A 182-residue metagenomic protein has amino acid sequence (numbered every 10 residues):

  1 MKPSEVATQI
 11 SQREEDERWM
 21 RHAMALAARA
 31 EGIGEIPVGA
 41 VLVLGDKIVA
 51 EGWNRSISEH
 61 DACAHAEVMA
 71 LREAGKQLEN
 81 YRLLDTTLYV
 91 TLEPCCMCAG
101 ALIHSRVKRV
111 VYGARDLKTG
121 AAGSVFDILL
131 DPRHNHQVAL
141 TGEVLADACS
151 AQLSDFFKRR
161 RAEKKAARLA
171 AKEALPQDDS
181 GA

Functional and structural regions predicted by a protein language model:
M1-A30, A101-A182: Zinc-dependent deaminase
A23, A27-A30, A40, A50 (+2 more regions): Small-residue (primarily alanine) positions within well-ordered alpha-helices, especially packing/interaction faces
V38-D46: Short beta-strand scaffold segments in enzyme catalytic cores
L44-G45, R72, L84: A cytosolic small-molecule/anion-sensing beta-strand core signal
V49-S56: Short beta->alpha transition motifs characteristic of CBS
S58-V68: A short, polar/charged loop-to-alpha-helix boundary motif
N80-E93: Immediate flanking context of iron-sulfur cluster ligation sites
L92-A99, H104: Conserved redox-active cysteine motifs that mediate thiol-disulfide chemistry, especially di-cysteine Cys-X(1-2)-Cys
